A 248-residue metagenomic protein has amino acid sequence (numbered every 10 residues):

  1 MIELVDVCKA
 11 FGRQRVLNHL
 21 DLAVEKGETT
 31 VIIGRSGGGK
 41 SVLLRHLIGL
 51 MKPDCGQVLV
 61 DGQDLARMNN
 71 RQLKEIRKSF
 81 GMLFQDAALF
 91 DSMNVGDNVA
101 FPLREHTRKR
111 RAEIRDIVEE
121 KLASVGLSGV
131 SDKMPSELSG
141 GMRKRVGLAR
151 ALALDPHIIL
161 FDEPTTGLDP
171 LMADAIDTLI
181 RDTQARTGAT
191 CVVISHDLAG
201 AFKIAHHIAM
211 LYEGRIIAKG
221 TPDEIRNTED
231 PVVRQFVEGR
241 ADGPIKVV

Functional and structural regions predicted by a protein language model:
I48: Helix-to-loop junction immediately C-terminal to a conserved catalytic motif
Q63-D64, R111-G129: Conserved ABC ATPase "signature" region
M134-L138, M142: Conserved ABC ATPase signature
A153-H157: A short, proline-enriched helix->beta-strand linker immediately N-terminal to the Walker B motif in ABC-type P-loop
I159-D162: Catalytic Walker B motif of ABC-type/P-loop ATPase nucleotide-binding domains
